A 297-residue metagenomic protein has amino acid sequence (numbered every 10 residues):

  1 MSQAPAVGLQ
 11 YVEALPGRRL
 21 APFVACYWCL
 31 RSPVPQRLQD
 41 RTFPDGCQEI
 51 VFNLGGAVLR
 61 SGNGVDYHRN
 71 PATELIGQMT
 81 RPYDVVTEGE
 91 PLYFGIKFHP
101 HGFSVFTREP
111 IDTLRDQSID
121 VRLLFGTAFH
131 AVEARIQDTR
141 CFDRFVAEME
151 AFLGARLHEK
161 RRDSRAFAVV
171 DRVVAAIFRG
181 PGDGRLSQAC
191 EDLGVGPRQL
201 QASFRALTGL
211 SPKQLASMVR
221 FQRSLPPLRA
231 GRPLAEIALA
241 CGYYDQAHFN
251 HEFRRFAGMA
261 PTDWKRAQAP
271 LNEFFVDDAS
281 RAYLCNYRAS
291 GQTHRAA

Functional and structural regions predicted by a protein language model:
M1-P197, L210-S211, P226-R229, L234-Y244 (+1 more regions): Alpha-helical bundle regulatory/interaction domains
R161, A202-F204, H251: Intrinsic structural disorder/low-complexity segments
Q201-A202, G209-K213: A contiguous binding-surface segment within folded domains or other stable secondary-structure elements
F204, A216, F253-R254, K265: DNA major-groove recognition helix of helix-turn-helix
